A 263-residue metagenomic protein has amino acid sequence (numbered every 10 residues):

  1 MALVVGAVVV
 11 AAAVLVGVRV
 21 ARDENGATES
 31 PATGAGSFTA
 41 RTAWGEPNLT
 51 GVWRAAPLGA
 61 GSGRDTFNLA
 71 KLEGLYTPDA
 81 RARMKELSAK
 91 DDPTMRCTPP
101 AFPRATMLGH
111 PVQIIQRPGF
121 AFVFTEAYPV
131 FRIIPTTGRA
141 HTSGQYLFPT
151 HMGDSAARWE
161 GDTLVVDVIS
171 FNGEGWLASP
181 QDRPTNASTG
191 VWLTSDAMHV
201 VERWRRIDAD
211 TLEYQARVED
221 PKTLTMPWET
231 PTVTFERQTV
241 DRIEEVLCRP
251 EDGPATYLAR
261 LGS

Functional and structural regions predicted by a protein language model:
M1-S263: PEST-like low-complexity, intrinsically disordered acidic/proline/serine-rich tracts that flank trafficking/processing
